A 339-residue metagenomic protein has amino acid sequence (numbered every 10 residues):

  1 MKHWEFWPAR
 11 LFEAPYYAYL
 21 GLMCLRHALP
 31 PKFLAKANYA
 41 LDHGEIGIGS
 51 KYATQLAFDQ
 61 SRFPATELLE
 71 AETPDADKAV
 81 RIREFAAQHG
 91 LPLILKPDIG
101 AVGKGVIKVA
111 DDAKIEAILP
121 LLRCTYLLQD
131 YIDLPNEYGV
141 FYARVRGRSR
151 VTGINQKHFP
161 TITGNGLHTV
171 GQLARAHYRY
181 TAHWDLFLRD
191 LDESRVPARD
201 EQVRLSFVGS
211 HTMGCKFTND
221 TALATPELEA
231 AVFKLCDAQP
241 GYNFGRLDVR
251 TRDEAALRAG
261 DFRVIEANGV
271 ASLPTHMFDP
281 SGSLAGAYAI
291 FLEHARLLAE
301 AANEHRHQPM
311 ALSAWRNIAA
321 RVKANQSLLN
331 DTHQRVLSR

Functional and structural regions predicted by a protein language model:
M1-S61, E70-V80: ATP-binding N-terminal substructure of ATP-dependent carboxylate-amine bond-forming enzymes
C24-H27, P31, A35-G47, K51 (+4 more regions): Active-site microenvironments that recognize anionic phosphate/pyrophosphate groups
A40, S50-D185, T225-E229: Active-site nucleotide/adenylate-binding loops and adjacent lid/helix of ATP-dependent enzymes
I94-L95, R246, V264-E266: Short hydrophobic beta-strand that contains or immediately precedes a catalytic carboxylate
D130, Y138-V140, Y242-A256: A short glycine-rich, hydrophobically flanked beta-strand micro-motif that places a catalytic Asp/Glu for divalent metal
P135-E137, V145-V151, G241-F244, L257-F262 (+1 more regions): Coil-to-beta-strand transition motifs
R146-A238, N268, L273-L298: ATP-dependent carboxylate/phosphate-activation module, predominantly the ATP-grasp catalytic core and closely related
R252-R339: C-terminal active-site "lid" helix and adjoining low-complexity regulatory extension at the edge of ATP-using catalytic
